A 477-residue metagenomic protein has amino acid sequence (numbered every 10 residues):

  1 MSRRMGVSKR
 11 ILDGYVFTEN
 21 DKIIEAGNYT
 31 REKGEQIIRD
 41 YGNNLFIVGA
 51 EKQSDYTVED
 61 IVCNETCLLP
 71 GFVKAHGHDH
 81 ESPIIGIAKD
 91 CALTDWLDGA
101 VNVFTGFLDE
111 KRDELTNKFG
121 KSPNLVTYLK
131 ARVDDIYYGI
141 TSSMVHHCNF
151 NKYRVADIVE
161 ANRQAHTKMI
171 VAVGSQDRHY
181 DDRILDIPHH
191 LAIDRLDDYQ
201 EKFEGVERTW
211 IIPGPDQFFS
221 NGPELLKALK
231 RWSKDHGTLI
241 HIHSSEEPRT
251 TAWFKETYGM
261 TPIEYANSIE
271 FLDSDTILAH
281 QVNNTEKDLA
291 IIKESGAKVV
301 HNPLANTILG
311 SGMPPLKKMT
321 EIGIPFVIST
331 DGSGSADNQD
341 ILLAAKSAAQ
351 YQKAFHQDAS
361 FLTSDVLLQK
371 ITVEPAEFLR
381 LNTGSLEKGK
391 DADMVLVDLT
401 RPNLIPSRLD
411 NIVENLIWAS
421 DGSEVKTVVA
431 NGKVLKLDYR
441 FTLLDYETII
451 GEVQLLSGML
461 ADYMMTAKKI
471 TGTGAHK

Functional and structural regions predicted by a protein language model:
M1-D55, T471: N-terminal metal-binding scaffold of metallo-dependent hydrolase/deaminase domains
R4, D391-I450: C-terminal cap of metal-dependent C-N hydrolases
Q36-D95, I136-Y137: Replace "His-x-His-based motif
C67-L68, I87-T167, D194-G205, Q454-L456: Alpha-helical scaffold segments that flank or form the walls of functional sites
P83-N124, R178-H190, P248-D273, K298 (+1 more regions): Active-site gating loops and adjacent loop-to-helix segments of metal-dependent hydrolytic enzymes
N151-Q281, T285: Metal-coordinating catalytic core of metallo-dependent amide/deamination hydrolases
V155, P248-M260, D288-K293, G310-M319 (+2 more regions): Histidine/acidic-residue-rich catalytic or RNA/ligand-binding cores of hydrolases and nuclease-related proteins
S268-D275, K317-N403, A419: His/Asp/Glu-enriched, well-ordered alpha-helical/loop segment that forms or immediately abuts the divalent-metal
